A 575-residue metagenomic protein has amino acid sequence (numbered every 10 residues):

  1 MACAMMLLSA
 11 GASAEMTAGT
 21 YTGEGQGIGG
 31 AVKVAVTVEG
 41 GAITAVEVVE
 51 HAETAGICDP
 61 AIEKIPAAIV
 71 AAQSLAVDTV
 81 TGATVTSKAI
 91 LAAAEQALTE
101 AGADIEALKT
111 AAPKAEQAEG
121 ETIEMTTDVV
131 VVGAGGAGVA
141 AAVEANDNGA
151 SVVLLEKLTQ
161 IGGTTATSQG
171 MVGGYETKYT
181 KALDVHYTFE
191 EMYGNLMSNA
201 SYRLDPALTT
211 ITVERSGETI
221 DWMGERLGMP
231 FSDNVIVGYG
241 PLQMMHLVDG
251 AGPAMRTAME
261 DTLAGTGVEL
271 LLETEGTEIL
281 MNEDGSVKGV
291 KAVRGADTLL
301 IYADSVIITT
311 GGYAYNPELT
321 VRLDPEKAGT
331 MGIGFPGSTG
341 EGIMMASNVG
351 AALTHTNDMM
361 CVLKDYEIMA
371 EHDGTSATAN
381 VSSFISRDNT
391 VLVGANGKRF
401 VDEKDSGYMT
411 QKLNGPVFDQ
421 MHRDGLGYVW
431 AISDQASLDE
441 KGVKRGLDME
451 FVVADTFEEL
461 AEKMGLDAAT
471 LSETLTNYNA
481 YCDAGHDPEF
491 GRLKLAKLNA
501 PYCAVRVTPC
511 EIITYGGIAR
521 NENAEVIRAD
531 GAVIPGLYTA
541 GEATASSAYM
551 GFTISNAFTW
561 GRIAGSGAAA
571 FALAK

Functional and structural regions predicted by a protein language model:
E15-A112: Active-site- and interface-proximal helix/loop "cap" or "latch" segments in soluble metabolic and energy-transducing
V48, E278, T470-S547: A glycine-rich dinucleotide-binding beta-alpha-beta segment and adjacent secondary-structure elements that constitute
A71, A76, T81, Q420-Y502 (+1 more regions): Helix-rich C-terminal "cap"/substrate-channel and partner-interaction subdomain that packs against the flavin-binding
A118-A137, V153: Beta1/beta-strand and adjacent pyrophosphate-binding region of the FAD-binding site in flavoprotein oxidoreductases
K157-Q160, T164-E269, N389-R399, E403-D405 (+1 more regions): Conserved N-terminal/central alpha/beta ligand/cofactor-binding core
D249-D304, I343: Helical element adjacent to the flavin cofactor pocket in flavoenzyme catalytic cores
R294, L300-M369, A524, I554 (+2 more regions): Glycine-rich loop(s) and the adjacent beta-strand/alpha-helix scaffold that form part
I343-L466: An anion/pyrophosphate-binding glycine-rich loop and adjacent beta-alpha core in soluble alpha-beta enzymes
